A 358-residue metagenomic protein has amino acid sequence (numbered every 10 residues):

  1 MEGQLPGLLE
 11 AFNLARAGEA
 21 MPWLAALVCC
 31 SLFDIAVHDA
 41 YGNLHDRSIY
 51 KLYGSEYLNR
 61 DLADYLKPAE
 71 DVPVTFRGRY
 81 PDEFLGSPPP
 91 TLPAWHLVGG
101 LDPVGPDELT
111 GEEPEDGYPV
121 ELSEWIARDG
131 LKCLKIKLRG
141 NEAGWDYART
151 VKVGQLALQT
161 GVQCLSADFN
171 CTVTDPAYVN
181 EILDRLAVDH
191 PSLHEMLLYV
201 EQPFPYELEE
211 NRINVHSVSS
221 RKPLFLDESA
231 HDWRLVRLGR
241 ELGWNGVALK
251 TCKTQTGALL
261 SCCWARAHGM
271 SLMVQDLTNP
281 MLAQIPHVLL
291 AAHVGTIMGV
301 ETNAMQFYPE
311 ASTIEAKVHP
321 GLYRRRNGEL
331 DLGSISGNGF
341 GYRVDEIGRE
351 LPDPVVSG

Functional and structural regions predicted by a protein language model:
M1-N59, Y65-L66: Metal- or metallocofactor-binding catalytic centers and their adjacent structured scaffolds across diverse enzyme
E10-G18, W95-G99, I126-G130: Residues forming anionic-ligand binding surfaces in small-molecule and nucleic-acid pockets of primarily soluble enzymes
L27-V28, P93-V120, L138-G140, F225: Active-site mouth loops of central-metabolism enzymes
N43, S48-T110: Catalytic pocket of metal/acid-base enzymes, prominently hydrolases
K51, H96, A167, L226 (+2 more regions): General beta-strand structural signal in soluble alpha/beta enzymes
Y80-D82, Y118-E124: Short, charged beta->alpha transition segments
A127-T278, L282-I285: Catalytic core of soluble alpha/beta enzymes
F204, L277-G358: Flexible C-terminal active-site loop/helix
